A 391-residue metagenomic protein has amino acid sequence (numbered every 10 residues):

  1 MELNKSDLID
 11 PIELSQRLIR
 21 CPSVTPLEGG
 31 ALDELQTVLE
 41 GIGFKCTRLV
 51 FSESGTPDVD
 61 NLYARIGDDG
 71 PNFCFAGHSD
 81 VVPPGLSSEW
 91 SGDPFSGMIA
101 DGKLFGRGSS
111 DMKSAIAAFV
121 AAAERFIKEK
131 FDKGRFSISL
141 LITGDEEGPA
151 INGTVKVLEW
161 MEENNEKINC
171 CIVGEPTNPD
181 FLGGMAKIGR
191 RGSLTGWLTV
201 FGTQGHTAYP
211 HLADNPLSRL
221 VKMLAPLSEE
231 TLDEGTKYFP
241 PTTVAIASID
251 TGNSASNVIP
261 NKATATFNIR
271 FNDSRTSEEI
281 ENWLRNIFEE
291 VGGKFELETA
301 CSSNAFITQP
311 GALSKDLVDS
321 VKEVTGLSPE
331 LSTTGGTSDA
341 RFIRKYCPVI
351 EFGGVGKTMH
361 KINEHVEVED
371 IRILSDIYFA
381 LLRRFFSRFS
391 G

Functional and structural regions predicted by a protein language model:
M1, P176-F181, I188-G189, L194-G391: Metal-dependent amide/peptide-bond hydrolase catalytic core, centered on the "pita-bread" metallohydrolase fold
M1-G85, K262-T266, I280-W283, V368-I373: N-terminal helical capping/dimerization or prosegment-like subdomains of hydrolases acting on amide or phosphate bonds
L39-E40, F126, I343: Hydrophobic alpha-helical packing residues
T47, F73-F75, L141, C170-I172 (+1 more regions): Hydrophobic/aromatic beta-strand patches that form the interior of the parallel beta-sheet core in alpha/beta enzyme
V50, I142, T299-C301: Residue-level recognition of beta-strand->loop/alpha-helix junctions
N72-S139, D370-I373: Active-site metal-coordination/substrate-binding segment of hydrolases, especially metallo-dependent peptidases
G97, D145, G205: Acyl-CoA/ACP chain-elongation machinery
M112-G189, S390: Acidic/histidine-rich catalytic neighborhood of metal-dependent amide-processing enzymes
